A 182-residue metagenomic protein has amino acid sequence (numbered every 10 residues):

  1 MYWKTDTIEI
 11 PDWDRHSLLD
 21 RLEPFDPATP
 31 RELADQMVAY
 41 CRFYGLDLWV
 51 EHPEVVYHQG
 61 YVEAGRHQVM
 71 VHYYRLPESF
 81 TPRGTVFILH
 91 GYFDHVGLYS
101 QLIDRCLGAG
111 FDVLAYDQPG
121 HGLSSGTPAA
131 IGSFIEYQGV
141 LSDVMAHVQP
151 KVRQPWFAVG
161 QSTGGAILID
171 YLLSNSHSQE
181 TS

Functional and structural regions predicted by a protein language model:
M1-E63, V69-L76: An N-terminal hydrophobic leader/cap segment in hydrolases
P82-G91: Short beta-strand element of the alpha/beta-hydrolase
R83-G84, G110-F111, Q154-P155: Short coil/turn segments at beta-strand junctions that form active-site/ligand-binding loops
Y92-L98, G122-V152: Catalytic nucleophile-loop/oxyanion-hole region of alpha/beta-hydrolase and closely related hydrolase-like folds
I103-G126: Conserved alpha/beta-hydrolase
K151-S162: Alpha/beta-hydrolase fold nucleophile elbow
G165-H177: Short glycine-enriched nucleophile-adjacent loop and the immediately C-terminal alpha-helix near the catalytic center
S178-S182: A conserved short beta-strand
